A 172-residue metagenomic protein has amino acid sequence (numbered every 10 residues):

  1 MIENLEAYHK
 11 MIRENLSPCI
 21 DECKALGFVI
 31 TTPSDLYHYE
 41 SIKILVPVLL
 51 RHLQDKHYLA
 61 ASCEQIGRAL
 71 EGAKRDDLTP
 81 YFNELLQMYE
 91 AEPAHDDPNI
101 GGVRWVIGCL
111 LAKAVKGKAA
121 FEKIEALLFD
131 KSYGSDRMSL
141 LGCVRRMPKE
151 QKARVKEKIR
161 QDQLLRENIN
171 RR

Functional and structural regions predicted by a protein language model:
I2-S17, S41-D55, R75-E92, K116-F129 (+1 more regions): Amphipathic alpha-helical scaffolding segments comprising HEAT/armadillo-like alpha-solenoid repeats
E3, D21-K43, A61-D76, H95-K116 (+2 more regions): Structural detector for internal amphipathic alpha-helices that build alpha-solenoid repeat scaffolds
Q161-R166: Extended, charged low-complexity segments that frequently continue into or abut oligomerization scaffolds
